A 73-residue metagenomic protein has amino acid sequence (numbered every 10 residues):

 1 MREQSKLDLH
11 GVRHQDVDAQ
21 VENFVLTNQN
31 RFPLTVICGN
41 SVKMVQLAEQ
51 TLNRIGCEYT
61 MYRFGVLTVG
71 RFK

Functional and structural regions predicted by a protein language model:
M1-K73: Long, charged, low-complexity intrinsically disordered regions
